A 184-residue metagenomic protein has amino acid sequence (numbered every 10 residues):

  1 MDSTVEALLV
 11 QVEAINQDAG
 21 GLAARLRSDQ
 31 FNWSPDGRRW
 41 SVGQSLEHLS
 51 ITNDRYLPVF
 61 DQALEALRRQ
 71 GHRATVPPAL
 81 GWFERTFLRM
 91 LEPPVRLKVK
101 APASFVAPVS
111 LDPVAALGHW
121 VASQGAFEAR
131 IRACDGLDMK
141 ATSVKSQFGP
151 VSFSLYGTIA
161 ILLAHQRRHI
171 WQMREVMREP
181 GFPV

Functional and structural regions predicted by a protein language model:
M1-E13, Q17: Extreme N-terminal tail/first-helix region
V5, P113, I159: Flexible, glycine- and charge-enriched loops at secondary-structure boundaries
A23-A24: Short amphipathic alpha-helix starts
D29: N-terminal beta1-alpha1-beta2 submodule of the flavodoxin-like/Rossmannoid cofactor-binding fold
N32-F87, V121-G125, A129-A133, L137-V184: Short, contiguous alpha-helical
R89-P102: A structural motif
A103-D112, F148-Y156: Acidic/His metal-coordination segments adjacent to aromatic residues that form catalytic metal sites in metalloenzymes
V114-G118: Short, glycine/charged-rich beta-strand-loop motifs at protein surfaces that mediate ligand recognition and catalysis
